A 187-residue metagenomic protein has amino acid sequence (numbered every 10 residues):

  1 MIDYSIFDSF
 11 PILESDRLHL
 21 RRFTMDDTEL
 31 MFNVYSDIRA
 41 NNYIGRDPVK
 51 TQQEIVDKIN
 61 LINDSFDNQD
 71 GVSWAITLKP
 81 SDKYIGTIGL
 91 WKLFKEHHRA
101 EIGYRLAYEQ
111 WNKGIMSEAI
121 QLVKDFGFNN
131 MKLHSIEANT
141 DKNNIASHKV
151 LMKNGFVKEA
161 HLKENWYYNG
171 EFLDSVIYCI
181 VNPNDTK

Functional and structural regions predicted by a protein language model:
M1-N41, S73, T77-K187: Acyl-donor (CoA/ACP) binding surface of acyl/acetyltransferases
I6-F10, V49, Q53, D57 (+2 more regions): Generic hydrophobic, helix-prone segments enriched in Leu/Val/Ile
Y35, I44, F66-D67: Hydrophobic residues in alpha-helical segments
R39-L61, V72: Conserved GNAT-fold acetyl-CoA-binding loop/helix
K50-E54, I62-D64, T77-L78, R105-A107: Juxtamembrane/interface motifs at transmembrane-helix termini
L61-I62, K113: Repeat-unit-sized solenoid/scaffold elements
I62, F66, G127-N130: Hydrophobic recognition helices of helix-based DNA-binding modules
S65-D70, F156: Short loop/turn motifs at secondary-structure junctions and domain boundaries
